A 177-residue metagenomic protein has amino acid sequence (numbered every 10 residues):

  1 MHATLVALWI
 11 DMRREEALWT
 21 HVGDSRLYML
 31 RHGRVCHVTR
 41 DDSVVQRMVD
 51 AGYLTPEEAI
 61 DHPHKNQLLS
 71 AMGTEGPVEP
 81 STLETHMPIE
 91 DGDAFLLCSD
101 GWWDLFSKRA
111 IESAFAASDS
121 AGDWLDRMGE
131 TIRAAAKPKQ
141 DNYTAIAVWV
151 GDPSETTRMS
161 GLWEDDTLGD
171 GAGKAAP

Functional and structural regions predicted by a protein language model:
M1-L30, I60-P88, A145-V148: Catalytic core of PPM/PP2C metal-dependent serine/threonine phosphatase domains
E16-A17, V45, D93, A135: A generic hydrophobic-helix recognition signal that picks specific residues within alpha-helical hydrophobic
A17-T20, T39, T156-S160: Amphipathic coiled-coil signal-relay and dimerization helices
W19-T20, C36-V38, F95-C98: Short hydrophobic-aromatic micro-motifs
G23-R26, D41, G101: Short beta->alpha transition motifs characteristic of CBS
L27-H32, R47-D50, S107-K108, D166-G169: A short, polar/proline- and glycine-enriched secondary-structure boundary/capping micro-motif
R34-M72: Glycine-rich phosphate-binding loop plus the immediately following alpha-helix
N66, S70-C98, W102-P177: C-terminal catalytic subdomain
